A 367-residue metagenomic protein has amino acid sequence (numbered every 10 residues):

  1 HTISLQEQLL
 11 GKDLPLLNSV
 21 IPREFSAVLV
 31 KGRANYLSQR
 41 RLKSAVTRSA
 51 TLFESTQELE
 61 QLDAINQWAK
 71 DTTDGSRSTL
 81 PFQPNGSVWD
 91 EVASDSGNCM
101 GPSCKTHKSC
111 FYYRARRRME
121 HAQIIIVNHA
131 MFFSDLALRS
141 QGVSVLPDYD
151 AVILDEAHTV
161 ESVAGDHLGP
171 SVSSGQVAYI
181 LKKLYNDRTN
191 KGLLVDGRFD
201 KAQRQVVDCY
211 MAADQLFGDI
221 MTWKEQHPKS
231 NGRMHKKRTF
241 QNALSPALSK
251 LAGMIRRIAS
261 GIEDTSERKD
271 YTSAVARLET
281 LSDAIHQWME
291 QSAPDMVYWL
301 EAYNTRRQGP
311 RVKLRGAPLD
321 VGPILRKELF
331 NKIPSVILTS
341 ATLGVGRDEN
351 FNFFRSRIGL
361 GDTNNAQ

Functional and structural regions predicted by a protein language model:
I3-E7, K12-P15, S96-K250, A341-L360: Signature of the SF2 helicase/ATPase Hel1-core->accessory helical subdomain module
I3-Q123, L184-D200, M221, S260: A substrate-engagement module of RecA-like helicase motors
I21, A164, F217-P228, A259-I262 (+2 more regions): Long, hydrophobic, amphipathic alpha-helical segments used as structural scaffolds
E24-S26, D150, S335: Residues that mark the start of a beta-strand
V28-L29, V152, R277: Extended hydrophobic secondary-structure segments that form protein cores and membrane-embedded regions
D90-I125, D135-V143, R257-Q367: A contiguous, basic/glycine-rich beta-loop/short-helix subdomain that forms a polymer-engagement track
Y210, S245, A252, V275 (+1 more regions): Generic structural concept
